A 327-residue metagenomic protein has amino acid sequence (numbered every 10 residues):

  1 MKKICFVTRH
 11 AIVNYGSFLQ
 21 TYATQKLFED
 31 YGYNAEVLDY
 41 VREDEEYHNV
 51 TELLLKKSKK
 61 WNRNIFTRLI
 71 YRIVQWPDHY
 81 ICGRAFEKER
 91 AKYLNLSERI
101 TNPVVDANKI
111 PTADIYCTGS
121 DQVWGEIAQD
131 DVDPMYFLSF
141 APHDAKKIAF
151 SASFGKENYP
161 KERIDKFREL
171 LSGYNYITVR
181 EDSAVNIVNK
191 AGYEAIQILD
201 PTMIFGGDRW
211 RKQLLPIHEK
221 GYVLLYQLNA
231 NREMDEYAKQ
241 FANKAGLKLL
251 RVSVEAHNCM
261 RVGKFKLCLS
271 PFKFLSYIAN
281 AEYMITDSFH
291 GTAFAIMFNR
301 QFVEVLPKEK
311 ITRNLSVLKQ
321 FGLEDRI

Functional and structural regions predicted by a protein language model:
K2, T112, A141-D144, W210-Y222: Nucleotide-sugar donor-binding and catalytic loop/hinge architecture of NDP-sugar-dependent glycosyltransferases
F6-Y15, L19-E169: Aromatic- and Gly/Pro-rich donor/ligand-binding loops that form nucleotide- or phosphate-bearing donor binding pockets
K146-K156, A184-V188, Q227-L228, E233-S270: Catalytic donor nucleotide-activated moiety binding site of glycosyltransferases and closely related
E157-E162, M203-P216: Acidic anion/phosphate-binding donor-loop and adjacent secondary structure in glycosyltransferase catalytic cores
Y174-E181, I285: A short beta-strand/loop micro-motif in the catalytic core of glycosyltransferases that engages the nucleotide-sugar
A195-M203, G207, V254-D287, T292: Donor nucleotide-activated moiety binding/catalytic core segment of transferases that use nucleotide-activated donors
Y277-V317: A donor-sugar binding/catalytic signature common to diverse glycosyltransferases and related nucleotide-sugar
Q320-I327: Leloir-type glycosyltransferase catalytic cores
